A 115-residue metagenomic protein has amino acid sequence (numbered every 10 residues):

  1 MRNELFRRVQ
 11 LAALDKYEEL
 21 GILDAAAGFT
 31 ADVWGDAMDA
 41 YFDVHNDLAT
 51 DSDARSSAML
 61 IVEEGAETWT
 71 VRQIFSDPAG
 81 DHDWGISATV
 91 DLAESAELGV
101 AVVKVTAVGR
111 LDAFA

Functional and structural regions predicted by a protein language model:
M1-H45: Core segments of small alpha/beta cavity-forming domains
R2, R7-R8, R55, R72 (+1 more regions): Arginine residue identity/basic-tract feature
V9, V33, V44, V62 (+3 more regions): Extended aliphatic helical segments
M38-G85, D91: Surface-exposed, charged secondary-structure patches
S76-A115: Compact beta-sheet-dominated globular domain cores
